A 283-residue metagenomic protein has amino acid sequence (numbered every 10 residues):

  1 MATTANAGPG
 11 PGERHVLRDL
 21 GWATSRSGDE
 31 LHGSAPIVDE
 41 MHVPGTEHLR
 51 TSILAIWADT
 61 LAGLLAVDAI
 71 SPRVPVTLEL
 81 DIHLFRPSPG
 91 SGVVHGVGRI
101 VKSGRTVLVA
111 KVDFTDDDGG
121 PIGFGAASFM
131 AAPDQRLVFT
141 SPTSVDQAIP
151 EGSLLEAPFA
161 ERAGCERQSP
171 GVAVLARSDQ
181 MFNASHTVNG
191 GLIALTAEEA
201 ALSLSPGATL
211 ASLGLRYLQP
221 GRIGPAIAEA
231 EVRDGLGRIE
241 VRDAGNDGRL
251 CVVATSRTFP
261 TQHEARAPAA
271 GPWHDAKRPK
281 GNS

Functional and structural regions predicted by a protein language model:
M1-E40, A127-D179, A269-S283: Non-catalytic linker/capping segments at the edges of enzyme domains
P11, R18-D19, H32-L64, V174-L202 (+1 more regions): Hot-dog-fold acyl-thioester-processing enzymes
D19, E79, V109, S212 (+1 more regions): Short coil/loop residues immediately preceding or within conserved phosphate-binding loops of NTP-utilizing enzyme
D29-H32, E79, V93-H95, F124 (+4 more regions): Intrinsic-disorder/low-complexity, polar/charged segments enriched in Ser/Thr/Lys/Arg/Asp/Glu/Gln
A35, L80-I82, V112, A127 (+3 more regions): Preference for bulky hydrophobic residues occupying beta-strand positions in well-ordered beta-sheet regions
A62-H95, I100, L195-R233: Hydrophobic beta-strand-centered segment that forms part of the acyl-chain substrate-binding groove
L64, S88-G152, Q219-I223, V232-S283: HotDog/MaoC-like acyl-thioester-processing domains
R167-Q168, A173-L175, N189, I193 (+5 more regions): Structured N-terminal alpha/beta-domain signature that marks small ligand/cofactor-binding or signaling modules
